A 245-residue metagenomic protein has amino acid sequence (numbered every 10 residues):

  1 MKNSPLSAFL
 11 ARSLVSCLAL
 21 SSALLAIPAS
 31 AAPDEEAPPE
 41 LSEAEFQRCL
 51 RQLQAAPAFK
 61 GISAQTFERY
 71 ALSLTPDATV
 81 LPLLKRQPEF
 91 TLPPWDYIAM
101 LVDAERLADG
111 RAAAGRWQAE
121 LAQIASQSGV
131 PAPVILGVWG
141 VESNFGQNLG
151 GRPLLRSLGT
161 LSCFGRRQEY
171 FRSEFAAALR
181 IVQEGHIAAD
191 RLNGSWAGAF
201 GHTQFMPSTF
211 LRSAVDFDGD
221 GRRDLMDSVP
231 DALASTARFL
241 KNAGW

Functional and structural regions predicted by a protein language model:
M1-F9: N-terminal secretory signal peptides that target proteins for export/translocation
R12-L25: Bacterial N-terminal signal peptides
S13, L50, Q54, Q118: Short amphipathic alpha-helical/adjacent loop interface patches that line ligand and macromolecule-binding sites
A26-P33: Boundary at the C-terminal end of the N-terminal hydrophobic targeting segment
P33-E45: N-terminal low-complexity, Pro/Thr/Ser-rich intrinsically disordered segments that act as propeptides or flexible
S42-R69: Mature N-terminal segment immediately following signal peptide/propeptide cleavage in secreted/periplasmic
G61-W245: Catalytic glycan-binding domains that act on GlcNAc-containing polysaccharides
